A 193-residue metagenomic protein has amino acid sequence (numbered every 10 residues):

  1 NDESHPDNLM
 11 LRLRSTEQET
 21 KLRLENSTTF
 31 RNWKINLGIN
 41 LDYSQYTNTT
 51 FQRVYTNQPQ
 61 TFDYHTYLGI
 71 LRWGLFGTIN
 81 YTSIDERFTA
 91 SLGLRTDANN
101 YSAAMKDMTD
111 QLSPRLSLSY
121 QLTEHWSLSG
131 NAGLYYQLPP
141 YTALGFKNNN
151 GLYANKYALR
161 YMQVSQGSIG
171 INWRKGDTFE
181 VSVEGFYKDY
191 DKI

Functional and structural regions predicted by a protein language model:
N1-M105, Q121, F179-S182: Face-selective signature of the C-terminal outer-membrane beta-barrel domain
E17-E19, I70-R72, T109-L112, M162-S165 (+2 more regions): Membrane-spanning beta-strands of outer-membrane beta-barrel proteins
T47-V54, Y120, H125-G167, G185-I193: Surface-exposed extracellular loop regions of Gram-negative outer-membrane beta-barrel proteins, predominantly
F76, S113-S117, S129: One-face residue pattern on beta-strands with alternating periodicity enriched for small/polar residues
L92-L94, P114, L128, Y157: Extracytoplasmic/periplasmic beta-strand context in beta-sandwich domains, especially the cupredoxin/COX2 CuA-binding
G170: Small/polar-residue-rich segments within soluble enzyme cores
W173: Flexible glycine-/small-residue-rich
